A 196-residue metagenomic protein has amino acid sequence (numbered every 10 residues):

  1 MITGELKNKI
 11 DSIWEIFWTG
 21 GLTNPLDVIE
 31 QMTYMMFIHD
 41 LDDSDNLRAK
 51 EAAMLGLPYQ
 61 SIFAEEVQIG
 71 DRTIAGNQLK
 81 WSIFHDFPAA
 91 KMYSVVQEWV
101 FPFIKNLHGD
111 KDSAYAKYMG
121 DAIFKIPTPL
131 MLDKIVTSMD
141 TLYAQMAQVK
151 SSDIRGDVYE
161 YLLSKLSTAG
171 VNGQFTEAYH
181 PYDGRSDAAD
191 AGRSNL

Functional and structural regions predicted by a protein language model:
M1-S194: Non-catalytic, mostly N-terminal accessory regions of nucleic-acid modification and defense proteins
